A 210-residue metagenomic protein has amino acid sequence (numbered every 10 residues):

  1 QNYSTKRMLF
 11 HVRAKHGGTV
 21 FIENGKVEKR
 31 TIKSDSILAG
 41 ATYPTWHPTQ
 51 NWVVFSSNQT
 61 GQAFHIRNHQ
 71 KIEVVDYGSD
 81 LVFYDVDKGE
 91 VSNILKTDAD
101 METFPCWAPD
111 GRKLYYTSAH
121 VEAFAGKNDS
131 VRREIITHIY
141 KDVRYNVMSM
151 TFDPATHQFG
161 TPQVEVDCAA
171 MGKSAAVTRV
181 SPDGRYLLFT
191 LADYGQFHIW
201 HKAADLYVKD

Functional and structural regions predicted by a protein language model:
Q1-R7, Y43-V53, P105-K113, T178-Y186: Blade-terminus and WD-like Trp-Asp/Gly-His loop motifs, strongest in beta-propeller folds
Y3, R13, V86-D87: A short, compositionally biased micro-patch
L9-F21, S34-G40, S56-L81, L95-M101 (+3 more regions): A flexible loop/linker signature enriched in serine peptidases of the S9 family
A14, N24, H47, A108 (+3 more regions): Acidic surface patches and DE-rich sequence motifs
E23-V27, D85-G89, F152-T156, D210: Short loop/turn segments that connect beta-strands within beta-propeller blades
V27-T31, G89-S92, F159-E165: Predominantly a core beta-strand signature of beta-propeller blades across repeat-based propeller domains
P154-G160, H198-I199: Short, solvent-exposed loop/turn segments that connect beta-strands within catalytic domains and beta-strand-rich
